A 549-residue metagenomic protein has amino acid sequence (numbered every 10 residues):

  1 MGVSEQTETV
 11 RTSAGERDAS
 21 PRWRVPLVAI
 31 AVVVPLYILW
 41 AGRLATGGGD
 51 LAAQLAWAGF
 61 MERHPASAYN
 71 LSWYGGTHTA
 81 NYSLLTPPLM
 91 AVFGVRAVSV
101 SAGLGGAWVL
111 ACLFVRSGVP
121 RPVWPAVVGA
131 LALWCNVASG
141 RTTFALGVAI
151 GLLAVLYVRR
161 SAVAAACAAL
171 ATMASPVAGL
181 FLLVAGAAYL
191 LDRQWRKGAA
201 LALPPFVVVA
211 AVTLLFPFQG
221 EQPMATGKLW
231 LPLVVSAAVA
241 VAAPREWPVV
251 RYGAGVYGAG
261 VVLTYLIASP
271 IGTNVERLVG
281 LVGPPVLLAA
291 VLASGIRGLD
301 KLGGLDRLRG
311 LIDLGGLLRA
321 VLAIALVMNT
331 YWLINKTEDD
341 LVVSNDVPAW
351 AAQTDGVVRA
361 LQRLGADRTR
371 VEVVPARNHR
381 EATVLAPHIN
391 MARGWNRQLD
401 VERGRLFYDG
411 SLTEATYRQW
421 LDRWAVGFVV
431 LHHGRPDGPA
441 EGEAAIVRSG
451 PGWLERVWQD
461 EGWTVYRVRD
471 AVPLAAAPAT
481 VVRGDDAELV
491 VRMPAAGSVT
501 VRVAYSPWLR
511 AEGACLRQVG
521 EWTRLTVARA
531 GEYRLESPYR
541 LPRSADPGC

Functional and structural regions predicted by a protein language model:
M1-L39: Start-transfer (signal-anchor) and selected internal transmembrane alpha helices of multi-pass inner/ER membrane
E16-D18, V158-A164, L191-A199, E246 (+1 more regions): Membrane-interface junctions at the ends of membrane-embedded or membrane-associated helices
R24, I38-P120, W124, V128 (+3 more regions): Active-site lumenal/periplasmic loops and adjacent helix-entry segments of GT-C-fold, multi-pass membrane
R24-L39, V128, L201-V209, G255-G258: Alpha-helical transmembrane segments
A45-A53, H64-S67, Y74, G147 (+2 more regions): Transmembrane catalytic cores of multi-pass membrane glycosyltransferases and polysaccharide-assembly enzymes
W108, C112, R121-L190, A202-A210: Membrane-embedded helix bundles of polyisoprenyl
G310-D339: Internal/C-terminal transmembrane anchor helices
I334-C549: Extracytoplasmic
